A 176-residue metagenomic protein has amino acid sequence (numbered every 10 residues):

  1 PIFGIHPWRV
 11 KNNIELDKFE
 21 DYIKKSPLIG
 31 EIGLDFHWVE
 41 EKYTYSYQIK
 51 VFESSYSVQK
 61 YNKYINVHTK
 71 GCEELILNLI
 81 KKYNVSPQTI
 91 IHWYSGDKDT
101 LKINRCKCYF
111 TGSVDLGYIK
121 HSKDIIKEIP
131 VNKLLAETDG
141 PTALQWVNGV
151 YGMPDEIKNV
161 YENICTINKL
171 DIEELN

Functional and structural regions predicted by a protein language model:
P1, E31, I125-I126, D139 (+2 more regions): Conserved, mostly hydrophobic/aromatic
P1-K18: A metal-dependent hydrolase metal-coordination microenvironment
I2-G4, I29-G30, Y64-V67, I90-I91 (+2 more regions): Active-site neighborhood of phospho(di)ester-bond hydrolases with catalytic His/Asp-centered motifs
P7-K11, K70-E73, Y94-D97, V114-Y118: Short beta->alpha connector loops
D17-C106, D124, A143-Y151, D155 (+1 more regions): Divalent metal-binding pocket/active-site signature
K107-H121: His/Asp/Glu-enriched short active-site or ligand-binding loop at hydrolase and phosphoryl-transfer sites
K133-T138, L144-N176: His/Asp/Glu-enriched, well-ordered alpha-helical/loop segment that forms or immediately abuts the divalent-metal
